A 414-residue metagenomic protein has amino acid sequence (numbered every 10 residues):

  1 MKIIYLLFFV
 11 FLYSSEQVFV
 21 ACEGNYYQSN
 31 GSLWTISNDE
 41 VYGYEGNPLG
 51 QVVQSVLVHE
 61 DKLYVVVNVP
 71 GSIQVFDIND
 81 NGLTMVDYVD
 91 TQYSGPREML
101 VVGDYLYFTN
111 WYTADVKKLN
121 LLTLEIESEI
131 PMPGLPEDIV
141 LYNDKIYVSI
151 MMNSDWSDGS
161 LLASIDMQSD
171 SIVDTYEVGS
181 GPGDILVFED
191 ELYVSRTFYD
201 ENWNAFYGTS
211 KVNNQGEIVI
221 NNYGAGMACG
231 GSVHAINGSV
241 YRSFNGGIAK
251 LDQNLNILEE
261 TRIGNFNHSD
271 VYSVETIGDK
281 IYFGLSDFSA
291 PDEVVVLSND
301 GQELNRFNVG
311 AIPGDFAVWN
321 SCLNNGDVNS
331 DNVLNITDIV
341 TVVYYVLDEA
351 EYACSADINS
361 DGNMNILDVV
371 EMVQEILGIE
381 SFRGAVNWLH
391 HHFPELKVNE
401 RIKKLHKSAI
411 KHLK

Functional and structural regions predicted by a protein language model:
K2-I3, E217, N256, R401: Generic short N-terminal amphipathic or hydrophobic helices
K2-L12: Sec-dependent N-terminal signal peptides
L7, E16-V20, S408-H412: Composition-driven detection of intrinsically disordered, low-complexity segments
S14-L323: Predominantly soluble domains enriched in secretory-pathway, periplasmic, or organellar proteins
S321-K414: Cellulosome-associated attachment modules in secreted, modular CAZymes
